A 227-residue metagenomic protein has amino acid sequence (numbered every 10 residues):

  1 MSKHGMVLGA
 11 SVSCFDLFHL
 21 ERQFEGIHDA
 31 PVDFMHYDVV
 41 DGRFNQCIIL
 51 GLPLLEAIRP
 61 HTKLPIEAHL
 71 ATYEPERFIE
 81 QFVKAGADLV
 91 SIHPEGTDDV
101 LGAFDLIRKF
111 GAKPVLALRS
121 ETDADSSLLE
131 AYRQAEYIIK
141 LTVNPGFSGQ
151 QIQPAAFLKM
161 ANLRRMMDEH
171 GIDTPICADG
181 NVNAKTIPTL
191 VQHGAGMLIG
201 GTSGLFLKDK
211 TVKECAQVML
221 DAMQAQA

Functional and structural regions predicted by a protein language model:
M1-C14, E21-R22: N-terminal amphipathic alpha-helix/helix-capping segment at the start of soluble metabolic enzymes
M6-V12, M35-Y37, I58, I66-L70 (+5 more regions): Hydrophobic faces of well-ordered beta-strands that scaffold small-molecule active sites in alpha/beta enzyme cores
L20, I27, D38, F82 (+6 more regions): Conserved, mostly hydrophobic/aromatic
R22-F24, E76-K84, E121-A135, N181-L198: Catalytic cores of alpha/beta
Y37-L106: N-terminal active-site wall of soluble small-molecule enzyme domains
D41-I49, P53, L129-A161, R165 (+2 more regions): Glycine/Thr-rich beta-alpha phosphate-binding loop at enzyme active sites
V90-D99, I139-G149, H193-C215: Glycine-rich phosphate-binding active-site loops on the catalytic face of alpha/beta enzymes
I107, L205-A227: C-terminal helical cap(s) of enzyme catalytic domains, especially alpha/beta-barrels
